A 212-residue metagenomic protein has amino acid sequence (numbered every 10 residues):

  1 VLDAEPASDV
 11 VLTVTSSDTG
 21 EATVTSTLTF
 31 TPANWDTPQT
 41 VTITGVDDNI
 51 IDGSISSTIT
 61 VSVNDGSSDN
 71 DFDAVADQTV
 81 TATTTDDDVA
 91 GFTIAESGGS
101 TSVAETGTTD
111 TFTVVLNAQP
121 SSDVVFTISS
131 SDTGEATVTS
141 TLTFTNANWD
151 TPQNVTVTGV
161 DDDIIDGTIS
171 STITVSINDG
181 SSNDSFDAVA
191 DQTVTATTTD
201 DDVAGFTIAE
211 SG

Functional and structural regions predicted by a protein language model:
V1-G212: Short boundary segments that mark the start of a structured unit
